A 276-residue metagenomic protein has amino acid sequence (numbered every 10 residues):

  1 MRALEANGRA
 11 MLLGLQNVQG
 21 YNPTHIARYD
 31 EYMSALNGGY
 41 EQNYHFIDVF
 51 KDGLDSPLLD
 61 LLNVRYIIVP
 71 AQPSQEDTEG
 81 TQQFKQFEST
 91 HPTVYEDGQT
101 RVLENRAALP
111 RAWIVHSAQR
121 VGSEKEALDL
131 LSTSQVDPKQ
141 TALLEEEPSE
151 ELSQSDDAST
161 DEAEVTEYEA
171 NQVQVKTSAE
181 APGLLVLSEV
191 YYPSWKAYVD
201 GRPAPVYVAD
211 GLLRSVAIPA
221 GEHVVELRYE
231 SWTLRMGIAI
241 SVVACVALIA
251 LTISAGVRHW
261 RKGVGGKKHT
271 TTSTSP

Functional and structural regions predicted by a protein language model:
M1-A158, E180, R202: Extracytoplasmic
G8, Q19, R65, L109 (+1 more regions): Active-site-proximal, structured, solvent-exposed surfaces of multi-pass membrane proteins that position macromolecular
